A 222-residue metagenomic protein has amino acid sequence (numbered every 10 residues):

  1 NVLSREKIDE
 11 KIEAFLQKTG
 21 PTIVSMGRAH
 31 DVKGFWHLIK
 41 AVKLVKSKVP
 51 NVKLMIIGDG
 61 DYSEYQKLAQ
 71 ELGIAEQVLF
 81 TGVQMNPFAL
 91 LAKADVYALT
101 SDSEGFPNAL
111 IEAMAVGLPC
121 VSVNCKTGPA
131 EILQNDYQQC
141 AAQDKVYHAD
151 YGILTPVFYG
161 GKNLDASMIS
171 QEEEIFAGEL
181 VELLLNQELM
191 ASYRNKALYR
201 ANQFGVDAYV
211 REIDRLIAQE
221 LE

Functional and structural regions predicted by a protein language model:
N1-T19, A89: Acidic anion/phosphate-binding donor-loop and adjacent secondary structure in glycosyltransferase catalytic cores
P21, S25-L44, S63-E64: A conserved mid-protein helix/loop that constitutes part of the nucleotide-sugar donor-binding site
I23, L38-A41, L54, F176 (+1 more regions): A structural motif in glycosyltransferase catalytic domains
K53-A75: Short, structured helix-loop element that forms part of the nucleotide-activated donor/catalytic region
V83, D102: Aromatic "clamp/platform" in nucleotide-sugar-dependent glycosyltransferases that forms part of the donor/acceptor
P119-V123, G128, I132-Q134, Q139-V146: Short hydrophobic beta-strand element within catalytic cores of glycosyltransferases and related nucleotide-activated
I175-N186, V206-E222: C-terminal alpha-helical cap of glycosyltransferases
E182, L189-Q203: A short, well-ordered alpha-helix in the C-terminal region of glycosyltransferases
